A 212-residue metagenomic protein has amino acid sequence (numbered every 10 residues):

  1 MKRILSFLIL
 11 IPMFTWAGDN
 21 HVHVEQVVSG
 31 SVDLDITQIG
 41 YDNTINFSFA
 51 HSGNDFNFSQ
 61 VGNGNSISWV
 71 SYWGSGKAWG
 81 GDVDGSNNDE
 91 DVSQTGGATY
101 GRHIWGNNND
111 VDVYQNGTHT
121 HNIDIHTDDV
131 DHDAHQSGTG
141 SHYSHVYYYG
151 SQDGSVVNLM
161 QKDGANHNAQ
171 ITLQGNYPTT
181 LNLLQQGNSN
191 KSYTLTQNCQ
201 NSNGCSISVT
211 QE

Functional and structural regions predicted by a protein language model:
K2-I4, V209: Intrinsically disordered, low-complexity terminal regions
I4-M13: Sec-dependent N-terminal signal peptides
G18-E212: Low-complexity repeat regions of mature extracellularly deployed or surface/particle-associated proteins
